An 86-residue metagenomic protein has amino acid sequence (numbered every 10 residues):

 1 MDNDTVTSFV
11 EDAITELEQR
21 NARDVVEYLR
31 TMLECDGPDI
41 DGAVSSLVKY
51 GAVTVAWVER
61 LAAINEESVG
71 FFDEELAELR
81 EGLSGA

Functional and structural regions predicted by a protein language model:
M1-S8, R80-A86: Short intrinsically disordered terminal tails
D2-R30: Short terminal alpha-helical segments
N3, Q19-A22, G37, V48-G51 (+1 more regions): Alpha-solenoid helical-repeat scaffolds
A13, L29-M32, D36, Y50 (+3 more regions): Amphipathic alpha-helices that form helix-helix packing interfaces
N21-D24, T31, Y50, L61 (+1 more regions): Positively charged, low-complexity intrinsically disordered regions
E27, S45, D73-E74: Short, charged, amphipathic alpha-helical segments
L33-E66: Acidic, low-complexity, intrinsically disordered interaction modules
W57-A86: Amphipathic alpha-helical binding modules
